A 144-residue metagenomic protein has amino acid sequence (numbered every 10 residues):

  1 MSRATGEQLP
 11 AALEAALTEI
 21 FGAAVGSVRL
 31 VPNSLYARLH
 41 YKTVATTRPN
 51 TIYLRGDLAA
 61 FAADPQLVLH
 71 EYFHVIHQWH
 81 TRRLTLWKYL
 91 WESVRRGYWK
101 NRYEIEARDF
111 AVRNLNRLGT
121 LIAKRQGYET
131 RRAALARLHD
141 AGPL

Functional and structural regions predicted by a protein language model:
S2-P32, R38-T43, T47, W79-L144: Metalloprotease/metallohydrolase-associated module, dominated by Zn2+-dependent proteases
N33-R38, I52, L58-A60, F73 (+1 more regions): Short, solvent-exposed loop/turn segments at secondary-structure junctions
H40, V44-A45, T51-L69, G97-W99: Short pre-active-site segment immediately N-terminal to the catalytic Zn-binding motif
Q66-Q78: Active-site recognition of the HExxH zinc-binding catalytic motif
